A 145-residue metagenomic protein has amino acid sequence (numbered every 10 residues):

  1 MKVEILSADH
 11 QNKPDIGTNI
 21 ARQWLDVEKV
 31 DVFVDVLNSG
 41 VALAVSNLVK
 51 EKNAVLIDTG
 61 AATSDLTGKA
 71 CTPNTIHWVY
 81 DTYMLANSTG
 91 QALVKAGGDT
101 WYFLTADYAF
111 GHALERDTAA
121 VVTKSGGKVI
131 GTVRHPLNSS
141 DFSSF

Functional and structural regions predicted by a protein language model:
M1-K2, K128: Short helix-terminating capping/connector loops at secondary-structure junctions
K2-V27, L85-S88, P136-F145: Structural motif
D15, K29-S140: Extracytoplasmic ligand/sensor domains, especially the bilobed periplasmic-binding protein
